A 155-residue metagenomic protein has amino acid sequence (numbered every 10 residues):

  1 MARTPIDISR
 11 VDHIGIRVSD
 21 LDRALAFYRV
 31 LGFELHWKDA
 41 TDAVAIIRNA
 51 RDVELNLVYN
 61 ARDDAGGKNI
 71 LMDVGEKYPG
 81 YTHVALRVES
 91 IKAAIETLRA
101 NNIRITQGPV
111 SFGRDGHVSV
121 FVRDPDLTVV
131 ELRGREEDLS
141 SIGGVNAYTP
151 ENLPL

Functional and structural regions predicted by a protein language model:
M1-V11, R17-W37, N49-T106, R123-L155: Glyoxalase I/VOC metalloenzyme domain signal
W37-D39, S111: Short beta-strand
T41-A43: Beta-strand-connecting loop/turn residues
A45, S119-V122: Generic short beta-strand
N69, S111-F112: Residue-level detector of alpha-helix boundaries and kinks
R114-H117: Short, small/polar residue-rich loop motifs at catalytic or cofactor-binding pockets
